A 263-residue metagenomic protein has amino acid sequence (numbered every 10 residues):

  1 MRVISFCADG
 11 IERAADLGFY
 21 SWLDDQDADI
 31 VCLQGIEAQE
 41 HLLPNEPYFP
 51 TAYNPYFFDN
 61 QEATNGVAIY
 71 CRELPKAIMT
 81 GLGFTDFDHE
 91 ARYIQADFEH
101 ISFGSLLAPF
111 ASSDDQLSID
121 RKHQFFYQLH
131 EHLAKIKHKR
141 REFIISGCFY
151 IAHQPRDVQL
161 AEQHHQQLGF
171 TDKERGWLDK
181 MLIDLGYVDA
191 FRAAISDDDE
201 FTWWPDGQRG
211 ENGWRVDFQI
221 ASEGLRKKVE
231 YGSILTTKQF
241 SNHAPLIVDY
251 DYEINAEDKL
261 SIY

Functional and structural regions predicted by a protein language model:
M1-D9, H100-S113, S146: Active-site-proximal beta-strand elements of phosphoester/diester hydrolases
M1-Y48, N60, T64, A256-Y263: N-terminal, active-site-proximal structural segment of metallo-dependent hydrolase catalytic domains
F6-C7, L23-H41, F103, H132-P155 (+4 more regions): Active-site beta-strand/loop signature of hydrolases that rely on acidic residues for catalysis
G35-A111: Structured beta-strand-rich core segments of catalytic domains in phosphoester-bond hydrolases
T51-A52, F125-N212, L260-Y263: Metal-dependent phosphoesterases centered on the DNase I-like endonuclease/exonuclease/phosphatase
E62-A77, G207-K227: Conserved beta strand-loop-helix elements of the APE1-like EEP
G83-F84, A108-Y127, Q163-Q167: Surface-exposed cleft-lining segments at the edges of enzyme active sites
L235-Y263: Surface polyanion/phosphate-binding segment centered on an Asp-His-Pro turn
